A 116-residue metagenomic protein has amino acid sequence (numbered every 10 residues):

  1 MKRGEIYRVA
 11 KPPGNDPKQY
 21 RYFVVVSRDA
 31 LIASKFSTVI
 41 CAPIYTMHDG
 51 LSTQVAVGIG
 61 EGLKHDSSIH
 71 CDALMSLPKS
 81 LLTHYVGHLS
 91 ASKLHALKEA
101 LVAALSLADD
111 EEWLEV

Functional and structural regions predicted by a protein language model:
D16-Y20, V25-E61: Compact nucleic-acid interaction/catalytic patches
E61-V116: C-terminal terminal-subdomain/extension
